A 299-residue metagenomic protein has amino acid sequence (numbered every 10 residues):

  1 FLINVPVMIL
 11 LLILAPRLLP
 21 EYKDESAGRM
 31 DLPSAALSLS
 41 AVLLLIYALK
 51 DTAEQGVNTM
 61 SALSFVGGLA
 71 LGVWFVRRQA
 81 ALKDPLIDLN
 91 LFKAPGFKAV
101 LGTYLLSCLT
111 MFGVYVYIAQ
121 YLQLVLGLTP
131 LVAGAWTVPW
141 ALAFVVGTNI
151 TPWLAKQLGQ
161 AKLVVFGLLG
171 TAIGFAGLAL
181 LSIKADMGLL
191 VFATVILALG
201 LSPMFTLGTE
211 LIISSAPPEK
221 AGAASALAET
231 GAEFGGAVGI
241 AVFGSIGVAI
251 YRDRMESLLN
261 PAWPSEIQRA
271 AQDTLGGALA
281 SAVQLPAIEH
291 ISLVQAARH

Functional and structural regions predicted by a protein language model:
F1-S34, D51, M60, K184: Helix-loop-helix hairpins in multi-pass membrane proteins, especially solute transporters
I3, P33, N58-S64, L71 (+1 more regions): 12-transmembrane solute porter fold
V5-L19, R78-K83, A143, R254-E266: Hydrophobic alpha-helical transmembrane segments
L10, S40-L43, G113, P203: Residue-level signal for the membrane-embedded core of alpha-helical transmembrane segments, especially mid-helix
L12, V42-L43, G67-V73, G244: Hydrophobic core segments of alpha-helical transmembrane domains in multi-pass membrane transport and ion-translocation
L14, L45-L49, G177, I246-G247: Alpha-helical membrane-inserting segments
L19-D24, L39-A62, V76-A80: Phenylalanine-glycine-rich, low-complexity intrinsically disordered regions, typified by the FG/GLFG repeat domains
L211, G231-H299: Hydrophobic transmembrane architecture of multi-pass small-molecule transporters
